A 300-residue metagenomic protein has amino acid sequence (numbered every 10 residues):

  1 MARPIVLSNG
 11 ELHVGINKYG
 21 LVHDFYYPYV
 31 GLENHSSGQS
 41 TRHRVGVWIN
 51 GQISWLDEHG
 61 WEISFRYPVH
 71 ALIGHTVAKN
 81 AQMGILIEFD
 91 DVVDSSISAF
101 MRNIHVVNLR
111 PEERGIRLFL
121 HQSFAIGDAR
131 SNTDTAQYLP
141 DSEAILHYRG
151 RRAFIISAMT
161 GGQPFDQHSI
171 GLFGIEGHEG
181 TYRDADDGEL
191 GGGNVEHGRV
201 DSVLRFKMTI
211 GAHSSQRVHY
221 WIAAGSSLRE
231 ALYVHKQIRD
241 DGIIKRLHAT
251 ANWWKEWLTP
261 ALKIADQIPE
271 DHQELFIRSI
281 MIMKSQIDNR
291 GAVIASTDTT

Functional and structural regions predicted by a protein language model:
M1-A81, R149, F154-R183, H248-L275: An extended acidic
V6-S8, Q39, P68-H70, A81 (+4 more regions): Solvent-exposed loop and beta-edge segments used for protein-protein assembly and interaction
Y27-L32, G60-W61, F100-N103, D201-K207: Short alpha-helical segments and helix-capping/turn motifs at coil-helix boundaries
F65, R114, I156, M208-L228: Short Pro-Gly-centered flexible turn/kink motifs
V77-K79, M83-D187, S202-L204, K236-Q237 (+2 more regions): Polysaccharide-binding surfaces and accessory modules of carbohydrate-active proteins
A129-S131, R229-V234, A292: Short, solvent-exposed loop/turn and secondary-structure capping segments
E189-D201, K207, S214, L247-T300: Substrate-binding groove/exosite segments of carbohydrate-active enzymes
W221-K245: Short, exposed interaction patches on small structured surface elements
